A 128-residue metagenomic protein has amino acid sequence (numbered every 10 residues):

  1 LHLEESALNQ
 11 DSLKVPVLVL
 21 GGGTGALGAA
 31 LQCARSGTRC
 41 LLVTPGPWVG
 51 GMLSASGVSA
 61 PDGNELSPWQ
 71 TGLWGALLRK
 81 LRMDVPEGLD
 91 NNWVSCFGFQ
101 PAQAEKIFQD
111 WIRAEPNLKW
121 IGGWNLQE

Functional and structural regions predicted by a protein language model:
L1-L8: Extended, non-globular alpha-helical segments
S6, Q32, T38-R39, T44-N125: Conserved N-terminal/central alpha/beta ligand/cofactor-binding core
N9-G23: Beta1/beta-strand and adjacent pyrophosphate-binding region of the FAD-binding site in flavoprotein oxidoreductases
K14, S36-G37: Short, well-ordered loop/turn elements at secondary-structure boundaries
A26: N-terminal Rossmann-fold NAD(P) dinucleotide-binding loop
